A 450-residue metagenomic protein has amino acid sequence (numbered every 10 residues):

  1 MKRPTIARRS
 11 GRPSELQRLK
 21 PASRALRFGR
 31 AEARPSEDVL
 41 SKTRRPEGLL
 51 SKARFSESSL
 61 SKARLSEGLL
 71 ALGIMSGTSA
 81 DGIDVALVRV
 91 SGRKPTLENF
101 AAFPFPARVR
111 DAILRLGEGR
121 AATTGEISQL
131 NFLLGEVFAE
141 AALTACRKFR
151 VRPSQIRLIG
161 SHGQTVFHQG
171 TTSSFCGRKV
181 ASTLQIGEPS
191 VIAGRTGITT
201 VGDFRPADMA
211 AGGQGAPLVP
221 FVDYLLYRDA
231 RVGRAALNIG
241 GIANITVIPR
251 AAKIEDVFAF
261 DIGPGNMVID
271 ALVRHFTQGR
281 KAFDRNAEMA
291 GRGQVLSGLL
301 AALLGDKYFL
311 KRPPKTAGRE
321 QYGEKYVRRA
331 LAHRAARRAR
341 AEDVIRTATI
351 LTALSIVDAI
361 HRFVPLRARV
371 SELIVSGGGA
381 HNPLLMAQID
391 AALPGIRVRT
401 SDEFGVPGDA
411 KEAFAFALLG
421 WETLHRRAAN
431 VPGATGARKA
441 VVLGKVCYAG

Functional and structural regions predicted by a protein language model:
M1-G68: Intrinsic disorder/low-complexity segments
G68, G82-F105, I254-A353, V357 (+1 more regions): Conserved ATP-utilizing enzyme core subdomain
G68, R178-T183, S190, G194 (+2 more regions): Phosphate-binding/catalytic loop of phosphoryl-transfer enzymes
G68-E98, A235-R250: Gly/Thr-rich phosphate-binding beta-strand-loop-beta motif of the actin/hexokinase/Hsp70
S76, D81-G82, L87-G92, P249-A251 (+3 more regions): Catalytic phosphate/nucleotide-handling subdomain of diverse soluble enzymes
R120-I186: Short beta-strand-loop/turn "lid" adjacent to the catalytic site in phosphate-handling enzymes
V137-A145, A341-R369: Phosphate/ATP-binding catalytic cores across multiple sugar-kinase/actin-like superfamilies, primarily ASKHA
G241, R426-G450: Extended, charge-rich low-complexity interaction segments
